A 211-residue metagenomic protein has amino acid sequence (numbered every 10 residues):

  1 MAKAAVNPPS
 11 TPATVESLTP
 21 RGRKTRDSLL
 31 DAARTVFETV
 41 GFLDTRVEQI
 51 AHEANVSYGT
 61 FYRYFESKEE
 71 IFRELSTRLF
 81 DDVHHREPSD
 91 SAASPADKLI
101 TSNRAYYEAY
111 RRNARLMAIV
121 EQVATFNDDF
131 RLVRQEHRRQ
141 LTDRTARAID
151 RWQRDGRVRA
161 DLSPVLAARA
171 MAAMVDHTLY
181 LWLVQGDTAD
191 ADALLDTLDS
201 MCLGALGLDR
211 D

Functional and structural regions predicted by a protein language model:
M1-K24, D161, V184, R210-D211: N-terminal intrinsically disordered/low-complexity leader segments
A2, S17, K24, S28 (+3 more regions): Helix-turn-helix
L29-F37, V83, Y106, C202: Short hydrophobic clusters on alpha-helical segments that form packing/core surfaces in small helical domains
E74, E87-R115, P164-M171, L195: Hydrophobic alpha-helical connector segments
T77-V83: Short, basic, alpha-helical segments at the C-terminal edge of helix-turn-helix-like DNA-binding modules
D81, A109-R112, D129-D155, V165-R169 (+4 more regions): Amphipathic alpha-helical packing segments from all-alpha helical-bundle domains
